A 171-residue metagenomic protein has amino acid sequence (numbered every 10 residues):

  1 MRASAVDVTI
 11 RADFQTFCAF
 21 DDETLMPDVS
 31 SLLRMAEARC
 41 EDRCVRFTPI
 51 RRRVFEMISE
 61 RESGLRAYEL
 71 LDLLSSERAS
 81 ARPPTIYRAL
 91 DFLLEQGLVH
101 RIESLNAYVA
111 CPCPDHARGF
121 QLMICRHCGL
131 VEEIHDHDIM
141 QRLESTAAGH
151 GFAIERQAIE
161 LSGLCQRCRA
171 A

Functional and structural regions predicted by a protein language model:
R2-L32, A38, H137-A171: C-terminal regulatory/oligomerization modules of transcriptional regulators
F47, R61-R66: Short capping segments at the starts of secondary-structure elements
R52-M57: Pre-recognition alpha-helix immediately N-terminal to the DNA-recognition helix within helix-turn-helix or winged-helix
S59-E62, S75: Short, locally clustered residues in the helix-turn-helix/winged-helix DNA-binding domain
E69-S75, I86: A short acidic, leucine-rich amphipathic alpha-helix
I86-Q96: Basic amphipathic alpha-helical segments that dock to polyanions
E95-A171: Non-DNA-binding regulatory cores of transcription-related proteins, predominantly C-terminal effector-binding
